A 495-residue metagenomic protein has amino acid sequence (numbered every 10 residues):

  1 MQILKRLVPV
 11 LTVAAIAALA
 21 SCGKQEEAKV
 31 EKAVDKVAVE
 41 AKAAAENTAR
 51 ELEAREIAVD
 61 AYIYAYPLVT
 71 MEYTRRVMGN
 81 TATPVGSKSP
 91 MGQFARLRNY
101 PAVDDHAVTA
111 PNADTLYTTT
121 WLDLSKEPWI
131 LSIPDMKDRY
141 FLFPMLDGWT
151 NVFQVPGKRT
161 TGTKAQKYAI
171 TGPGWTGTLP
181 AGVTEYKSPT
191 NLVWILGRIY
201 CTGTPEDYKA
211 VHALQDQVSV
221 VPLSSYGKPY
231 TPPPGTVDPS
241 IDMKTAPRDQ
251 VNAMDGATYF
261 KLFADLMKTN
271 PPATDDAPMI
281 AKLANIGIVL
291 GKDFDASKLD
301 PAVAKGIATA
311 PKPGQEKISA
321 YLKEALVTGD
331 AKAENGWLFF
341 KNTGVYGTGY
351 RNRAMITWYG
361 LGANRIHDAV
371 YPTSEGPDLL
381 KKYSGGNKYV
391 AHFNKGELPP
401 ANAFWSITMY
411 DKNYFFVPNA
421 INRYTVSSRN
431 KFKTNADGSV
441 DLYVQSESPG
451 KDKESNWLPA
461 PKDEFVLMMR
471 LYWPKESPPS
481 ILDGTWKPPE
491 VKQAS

Functional and structural regions predicted by a protein language model:
M1-V10: Bacterial N-terminal signal peptides that target proteins for export
V10-A18: Bacterial N-terminal signal peptides
L19-A20, E31: Short, low-complexity, intrinsically disordered N-terminal modules that encode targeting/processing signals
C22-Q25: Bacterial signal peptide processing site
K29-S495: A compositional/structural signature for long, glycine/proline-rich flexible linkers and loops on extracytoplasmic
